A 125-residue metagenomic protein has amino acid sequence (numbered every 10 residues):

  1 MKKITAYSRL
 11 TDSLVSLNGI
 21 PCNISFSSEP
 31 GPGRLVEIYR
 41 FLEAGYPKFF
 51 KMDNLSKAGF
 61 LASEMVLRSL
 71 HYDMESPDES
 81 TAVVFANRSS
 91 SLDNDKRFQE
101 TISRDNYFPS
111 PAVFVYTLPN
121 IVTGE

Functional and structural regions predicted by a protein language model:
M1-E125: Conserved "HGTGT" condensation-loop signature of ketosynthase/thiolase-family condensing enzymes that catalyze
